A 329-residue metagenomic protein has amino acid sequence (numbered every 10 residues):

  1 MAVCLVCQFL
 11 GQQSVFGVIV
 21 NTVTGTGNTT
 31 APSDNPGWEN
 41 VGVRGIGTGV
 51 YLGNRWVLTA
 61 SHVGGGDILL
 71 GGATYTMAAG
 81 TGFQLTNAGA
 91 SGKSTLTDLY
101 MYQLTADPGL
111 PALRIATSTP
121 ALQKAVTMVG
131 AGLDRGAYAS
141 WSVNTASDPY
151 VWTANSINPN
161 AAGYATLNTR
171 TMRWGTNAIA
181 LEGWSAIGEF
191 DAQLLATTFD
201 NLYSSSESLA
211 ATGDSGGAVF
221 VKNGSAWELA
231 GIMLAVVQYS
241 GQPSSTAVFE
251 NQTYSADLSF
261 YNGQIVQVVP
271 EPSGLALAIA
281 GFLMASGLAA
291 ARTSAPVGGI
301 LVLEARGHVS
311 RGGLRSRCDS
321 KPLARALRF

Functional and structural regions predicted by a protein language model:
C4-C7, C318: Cysteine-centered motifs
V6-S14, L288: C-terminal segment of classical bacterial N-terminal signal peptides
F16-V63, D67, L167-W174, I179-E182 (+1 more regions): C-terminal subregion of chymotrypsin/trypsin-like serine protease catalytic domains
G53-N54, L58-S94, D107, A121 (+2 more regions): Catalytic-histidine neighborhood of serine endopeptidases, predominantly the chymotrypsin-like S1/PA family
P108-E207: Chymotrypsin/trypsin-fold serine protease catalytic domain
E271-A290: A short, hydrophobic C-terminal helix/tail in secreted or cell-surface proteins
S286-A305, R328-F329: C-terminal membrane-anchoring or membrane-association module
